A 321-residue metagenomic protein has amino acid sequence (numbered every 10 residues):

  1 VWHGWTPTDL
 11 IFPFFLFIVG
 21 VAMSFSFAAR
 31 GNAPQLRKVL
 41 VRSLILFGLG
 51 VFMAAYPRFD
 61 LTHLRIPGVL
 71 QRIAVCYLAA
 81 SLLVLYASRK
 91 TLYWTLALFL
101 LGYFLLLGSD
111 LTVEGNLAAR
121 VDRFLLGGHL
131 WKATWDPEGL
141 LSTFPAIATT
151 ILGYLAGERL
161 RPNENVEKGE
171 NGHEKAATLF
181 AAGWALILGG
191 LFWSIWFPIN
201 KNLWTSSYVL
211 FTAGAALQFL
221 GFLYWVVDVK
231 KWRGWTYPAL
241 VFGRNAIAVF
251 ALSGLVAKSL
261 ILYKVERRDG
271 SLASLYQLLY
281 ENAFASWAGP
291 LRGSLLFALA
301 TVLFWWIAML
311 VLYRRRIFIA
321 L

Functional and structural regions predicted by a protein language model:
V1-L321: Alpha-helical transmembrane segments and their immediate juxtamembrane cytosolic regions
